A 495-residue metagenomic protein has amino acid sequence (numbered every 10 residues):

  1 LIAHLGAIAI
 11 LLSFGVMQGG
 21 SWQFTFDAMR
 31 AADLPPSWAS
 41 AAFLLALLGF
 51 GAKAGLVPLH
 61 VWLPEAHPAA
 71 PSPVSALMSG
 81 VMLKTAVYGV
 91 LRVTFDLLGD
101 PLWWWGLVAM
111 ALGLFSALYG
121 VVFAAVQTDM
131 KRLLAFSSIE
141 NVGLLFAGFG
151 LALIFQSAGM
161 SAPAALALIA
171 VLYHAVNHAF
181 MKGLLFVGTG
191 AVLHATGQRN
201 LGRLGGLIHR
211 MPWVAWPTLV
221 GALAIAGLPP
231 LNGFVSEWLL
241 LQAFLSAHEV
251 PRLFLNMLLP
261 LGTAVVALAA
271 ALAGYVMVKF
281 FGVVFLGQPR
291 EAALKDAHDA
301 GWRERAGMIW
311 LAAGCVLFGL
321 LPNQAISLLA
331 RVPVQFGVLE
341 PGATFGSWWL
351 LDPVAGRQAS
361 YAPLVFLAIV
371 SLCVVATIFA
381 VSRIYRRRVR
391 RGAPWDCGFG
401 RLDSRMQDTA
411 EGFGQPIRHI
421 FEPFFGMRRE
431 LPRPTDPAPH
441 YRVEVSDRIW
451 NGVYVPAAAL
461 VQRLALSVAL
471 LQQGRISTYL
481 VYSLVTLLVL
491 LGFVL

Functional and structural regions predicted by a protein language model:
L1-D299: Hydrophobic transmembrane alpha-helices and their helix-loop junctions in integral membrane proteins
L11-F14, L44-F50, G120, G221-A222 (+7 more regions): Hydrophobic core segments of alpha-helical transmembrane domains in multi-pass membrane transport and ion-translocation
A54, H60, F318-G319, G452: Hydrophobic alpha-helical transmembrane segments of integral membrane proteins, especially lipid-exposed positions
L144, A170, H174, F186 (+19 more regions): Feature representing long, continuous alpha-helical segments
I208-A215, L294-A313, S477-Y482: Loop-to-transmembrane helix boundary motifs in multi-pass membrane proteins
A224-L239, A313-V332, F424-M427, V489: Alpha-helical transmembrane segments and their membrane-interface junctions in multi-pass membrane proteins
L258-A271, D296-A297, G301-C315, S327-L328 (+2 more regions): Polynucleotide-recognition surfaces of large bacterial nucleic-acid defense/processing enzymes
Q324-I369, A380-L495: Aromatic-capped, Gly/Pro-kinked transmembrane alpha-helices
